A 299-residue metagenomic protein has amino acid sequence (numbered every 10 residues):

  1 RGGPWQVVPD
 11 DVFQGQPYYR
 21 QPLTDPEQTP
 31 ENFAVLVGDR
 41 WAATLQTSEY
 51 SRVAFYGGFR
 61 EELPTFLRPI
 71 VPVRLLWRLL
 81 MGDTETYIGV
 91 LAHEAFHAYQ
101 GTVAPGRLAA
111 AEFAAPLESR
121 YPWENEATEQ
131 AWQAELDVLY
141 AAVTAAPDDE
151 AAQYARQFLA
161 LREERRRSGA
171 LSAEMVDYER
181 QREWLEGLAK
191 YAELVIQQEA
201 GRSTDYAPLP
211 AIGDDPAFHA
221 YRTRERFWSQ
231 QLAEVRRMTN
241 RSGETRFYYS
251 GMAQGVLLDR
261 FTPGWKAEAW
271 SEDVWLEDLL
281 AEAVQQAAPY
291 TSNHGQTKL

Functional and structural regions predicted by a protein language model:
R1, R236-L299: Non-catalytic terminal regions of proteins
R1-I70, T84, P105-A111: Auxiliary, metal-adjacent structural segments of Zn-dependent hydrolase domains
T29, T102-L171, M175, E179-R226: Post-HExxH zinc-binding segment in Zn-dependent metallohydrolases
P72-L91: Short pre-active-site segment immediately N-terminal to the catalytic Zn-binding motif
V73-W77, A170-Y178, V235-N240: Glycine- and acidic
G89-T102, K190: Active-site recognition of the HExxH zinc-binding catalytic motif
A92, E186, K190-E193, G251 (+1 more regions): Extracytoplasmic/secreted envelope proteins and their assembly/folding machinery, especially bacterial periplasmic
A200-L258: Extended hydrophobic/aromatic segments used for targeting, binding, or gating
